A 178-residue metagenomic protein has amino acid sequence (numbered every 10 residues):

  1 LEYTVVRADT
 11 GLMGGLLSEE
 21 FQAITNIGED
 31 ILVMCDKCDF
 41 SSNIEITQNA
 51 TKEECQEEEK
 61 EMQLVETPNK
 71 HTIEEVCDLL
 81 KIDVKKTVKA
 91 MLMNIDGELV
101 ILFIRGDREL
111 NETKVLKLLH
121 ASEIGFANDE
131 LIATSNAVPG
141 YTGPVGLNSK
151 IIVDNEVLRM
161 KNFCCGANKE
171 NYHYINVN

Functional and structural regions predicted by a protein language model:
L1-N178: Extended, low-hydrophobicity, polar/charged segments
